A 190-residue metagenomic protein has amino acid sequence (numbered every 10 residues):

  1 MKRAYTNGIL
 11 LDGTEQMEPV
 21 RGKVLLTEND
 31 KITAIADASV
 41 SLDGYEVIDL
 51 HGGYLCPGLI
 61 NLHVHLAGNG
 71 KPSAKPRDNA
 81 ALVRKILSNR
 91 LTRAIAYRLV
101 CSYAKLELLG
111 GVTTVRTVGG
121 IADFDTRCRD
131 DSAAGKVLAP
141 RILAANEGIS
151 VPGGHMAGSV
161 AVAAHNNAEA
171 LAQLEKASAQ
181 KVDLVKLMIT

Functional and structural regions predicted by a protein language model:
M1-S41, L55: N-terminal metal-binding scaffold of metallo-dependent hydrolase/deaminase domains
A4, Y45-D49, A144: Conserved beta-strand scaffold positions in the cores of enzyme catalytic domains, especially in NTP/NDP-utilizing
G8, L25, D30, G52 (+5 more regions): Divalent metal-coordination and catalytic microenvironments
A38-C56, A80: Active-site metal-binding motif and surrounding structural segment of the metallo-beta-lactamase
G44, A179-V182: Short acidic/histidine-rich motifs immediately flanking catalytic phosphotransfer sites in two-component signaling
Y54-D131: Metal-associated gating/positioning segment near the N- to mid-region
R98, V112-L171, L187-T190: Active-site loop-helix segments enriched in His/Asp/Glu that coordinate and activate a nucleophilic water at divalent
